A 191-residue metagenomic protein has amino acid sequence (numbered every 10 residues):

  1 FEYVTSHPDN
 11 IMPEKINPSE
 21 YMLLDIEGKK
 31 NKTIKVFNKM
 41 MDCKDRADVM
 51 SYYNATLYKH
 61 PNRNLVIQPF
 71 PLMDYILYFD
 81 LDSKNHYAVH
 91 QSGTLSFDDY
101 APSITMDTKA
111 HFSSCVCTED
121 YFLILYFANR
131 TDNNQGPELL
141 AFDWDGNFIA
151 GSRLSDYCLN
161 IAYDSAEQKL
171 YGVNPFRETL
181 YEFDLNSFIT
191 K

Functional and structural regions predicted by a protein language model:
F1-H7, V49-N64, P69, D107-T118 (+1 more regions): Structural signature of eukaryotic scaffold interfaces centered on beta-propeller domains
F1-S19, V36-C43: Asp-box/WD-like beta-propeller blade repeats and closely related beta-sheet repeat scaffolds
N10-M12, V66, F122, L170: Hydrophobic beta-strand positions that form the internal "hydrophobic ladder" of WD40/Gbeta-like beta-propeller blades
E14-E20, L72-Y75, N129-D132, R177-T179: Short glycine/acidic-enriched loop and turn motifs that connect beta-strands
Y21-D25, Q135-N147: Beta-propeller blade signature
K29-Y52, N85-D107, D156: Surface-exposed loop and turn segments in beta-propeller and other repeat-based domains that flank or scaffold
T105-F142: Loop/turn-rich, solvent-exposed surfaces of beta-rich toroidal or solenoidal domains
A162-K191: Blade-level signature of beta-propeller repeat domains, shared across WD40, Kelch, NHL, RCC1 and BNR/Asp-box propellers
